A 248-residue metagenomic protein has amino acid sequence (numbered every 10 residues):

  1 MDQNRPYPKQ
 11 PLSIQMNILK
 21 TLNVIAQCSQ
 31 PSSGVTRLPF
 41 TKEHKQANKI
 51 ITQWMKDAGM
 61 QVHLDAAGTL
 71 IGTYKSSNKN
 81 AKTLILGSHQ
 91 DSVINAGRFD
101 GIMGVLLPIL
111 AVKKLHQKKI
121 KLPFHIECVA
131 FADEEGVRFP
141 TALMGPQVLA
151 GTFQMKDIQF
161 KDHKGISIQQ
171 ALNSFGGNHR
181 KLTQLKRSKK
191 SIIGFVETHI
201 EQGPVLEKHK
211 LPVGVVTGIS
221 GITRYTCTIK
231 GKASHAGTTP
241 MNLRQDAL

Functional and structural regions predicted by a protein language model:
D2-R5: Charged/polar low-complexity intrinsically disordered segments
Y7-K42, D157: N-terminal capping segment at the start of a domain
I18-L22, K79-G87, I222-C227: Short coil-to-beta-strand
Q30-K75: A non-catalytic alpha/beta surface segment that caps or lines the substrate-entry region of metallo-dependent hydrolase
D57-A58, L70-M103, P108: Catalytic-core environment of secreted peptidases
L86, N95-E134, T223-I229, H235 (+1 more regions): Alpha-helical metal-binding/catalytic segments enriched in His/Glu/Asp
D133-E134, R138-L248: Midchain, well-structured core segments that form catalytic/ion-binding scaffolds
